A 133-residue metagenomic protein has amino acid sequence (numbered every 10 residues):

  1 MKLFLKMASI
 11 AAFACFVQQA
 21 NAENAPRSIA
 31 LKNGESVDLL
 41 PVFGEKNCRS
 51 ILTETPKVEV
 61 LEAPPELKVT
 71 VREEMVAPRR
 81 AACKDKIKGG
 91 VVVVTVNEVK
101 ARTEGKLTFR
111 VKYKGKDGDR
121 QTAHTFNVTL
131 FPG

Functional and structural regions predicted by a protein language model:
K2-I10: Sec-dependent signal peptide recognition, specifically the positively charged N-region followed immediately by
F16-A22: Sec/Tat signal peptide C-region and signal peptidase I cleavage site
E23-V58: Extracellular ectodomain surface segments
R49-D85: Surface-exposed or secretory-pathway low-complexity segments enriched in glycine-proline and Ser/Thr/acidic residues
V91-D117: A short beta-strand micro-motif common to beta-rich folds, especially ectodomain repeats
D117-G133: C-terminal edge beta-strand
